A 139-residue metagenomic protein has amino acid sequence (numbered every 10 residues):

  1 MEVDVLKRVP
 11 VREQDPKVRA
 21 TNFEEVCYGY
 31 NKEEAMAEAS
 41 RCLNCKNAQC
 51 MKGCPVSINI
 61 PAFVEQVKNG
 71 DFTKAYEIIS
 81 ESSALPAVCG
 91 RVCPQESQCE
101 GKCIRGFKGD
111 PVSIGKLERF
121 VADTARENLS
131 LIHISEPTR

Functional and structural regions predicted by a protein language model:
K7-V26: Short, contiguous pre-domain boundary segments
A20-A37, N59-R91, K108-L131: Ferredoxin-type iron-sulfur electron-transfer modules in oxidoreductases and energy-metabolism complexes
S40-N59, P86-F107: Local cysteine-cluster metal-coordination motifs and their immediate loop/turn environment, predominantly Fe-S cluster
S130-T138: Residue-level detector of conserved catalytic or cofactor/ligand-binding positions in enzyme active sites
